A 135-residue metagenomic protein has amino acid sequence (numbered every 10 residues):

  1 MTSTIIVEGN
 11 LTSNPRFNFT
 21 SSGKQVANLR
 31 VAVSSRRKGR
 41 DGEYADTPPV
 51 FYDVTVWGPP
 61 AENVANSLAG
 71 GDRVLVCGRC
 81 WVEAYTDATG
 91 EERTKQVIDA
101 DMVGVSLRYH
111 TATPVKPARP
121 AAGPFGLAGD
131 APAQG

Functional and structural regions predicted by a protein language model:
M1-S3, F19-G23, G39-A45, N66 (+2 more regions): Acidic, gly/ser/pro-rich intrinsically disordered tails
I5-S13, V31, G70-V82, A100: OB-fold and OB-like beta-barrel modules that bind single-stranded nucleic acids
N10, V31-R36, W57, R79 (+2 more regions): Generic beta-structure capping elements
N14-N18, S34, E83, V103-S106: Residue-level recognition of beta-strand microenvironments
F17-V33, T94-V97: Short aromatic-glycine-enriched beta-strand elements
D41-N66: A beta-strand/beta-hairpin structural motif
W57-R93: Beta-rich strand-turn-strand
D87-L107: OB-fold/S1-family single-stranded nucleic acid-binding modules
